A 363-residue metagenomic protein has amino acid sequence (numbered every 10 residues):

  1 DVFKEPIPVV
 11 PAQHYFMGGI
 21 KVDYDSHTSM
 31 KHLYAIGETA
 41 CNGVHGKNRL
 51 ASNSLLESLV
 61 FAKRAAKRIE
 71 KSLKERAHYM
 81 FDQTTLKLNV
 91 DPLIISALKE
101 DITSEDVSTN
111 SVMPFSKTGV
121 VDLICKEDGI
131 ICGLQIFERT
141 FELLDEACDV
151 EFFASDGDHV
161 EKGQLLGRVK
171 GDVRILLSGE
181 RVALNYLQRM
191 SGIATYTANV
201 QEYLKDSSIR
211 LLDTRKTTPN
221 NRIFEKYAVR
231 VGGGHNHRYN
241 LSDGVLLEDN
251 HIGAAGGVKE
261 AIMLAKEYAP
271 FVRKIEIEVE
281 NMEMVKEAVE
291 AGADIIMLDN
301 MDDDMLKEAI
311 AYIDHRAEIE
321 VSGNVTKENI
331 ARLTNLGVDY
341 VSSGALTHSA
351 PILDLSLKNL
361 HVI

Functional and structural regions predicted by a protein language model:
D1-R49: Mobile, glycine/GP-rich and aromatic-enriched active-site lid/loop segments adjacent to catalytic centers
S26, E38, A62, I296 (+1 more regions): Hydrophobic, well-ordered secondary-structure elements that form the walls of internal hydrophobic environments
S29, T39-S54, V60-T85, S96: Active-site-proximal substrate-binding core of FAD-dependent oxidoreductases
I36, L298-D299, I319-V325, S343-A345: Glycine-rich beta-strand-to-loop/alpha-helix junction loops that act as flexible
N42, D304-M305, T326-E328, T347-P351: Short gly/pro/ser/thr-enriched loop/turn and capping motifs at secondary-structure boundaries
D82-E278, E283-A291, I295, E308-Y312 (+3 more regions): Acidic/glycine-rich phosphate/pyrophosphate-binding loops and surrounding catalytic core that coordinate Mg2+
D314-E318, L360-I363: Short acidic, glycine/proline-enriched helix-loop-strand junctions
A345-I363: Short, charged, intrinsically disordered terminal tails
